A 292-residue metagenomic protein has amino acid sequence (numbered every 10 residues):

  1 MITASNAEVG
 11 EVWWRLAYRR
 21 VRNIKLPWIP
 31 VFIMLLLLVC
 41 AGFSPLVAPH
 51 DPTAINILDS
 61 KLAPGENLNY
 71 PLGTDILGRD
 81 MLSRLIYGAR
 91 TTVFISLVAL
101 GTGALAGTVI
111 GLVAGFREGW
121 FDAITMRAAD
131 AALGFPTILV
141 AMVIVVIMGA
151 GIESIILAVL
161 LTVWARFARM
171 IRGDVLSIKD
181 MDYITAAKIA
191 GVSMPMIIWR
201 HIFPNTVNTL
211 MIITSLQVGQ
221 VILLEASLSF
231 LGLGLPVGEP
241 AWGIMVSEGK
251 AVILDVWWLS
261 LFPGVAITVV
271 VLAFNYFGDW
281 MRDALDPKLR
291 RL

Functional and structural regions predicted by a protein language model:
M1-T108, L112-V113, W120, I138 (+5 more regions): Gly/Trp-centered helix-boundary motif
R20-V21, L85-G88, T92, V113 (+11 more regions): Amphipathic alpha-helical segments that mediate coupling or scaffolding at interfaces
P30-V31, L139, I155-V159, T185 (+2 more regions): Hydrophobic/aromatic positions within or immediately flanking transmembrane alpha-helices of multi-pass small-molecule
P71, D75, M81, L105-G107 (+3 more regions): Generic hydrophobic transmembrane alpha-helix motif, especially the helices
R79-F94, V98, E118-M126, L176-D180 (+1 more regions): Amphipathic cytosolic juxtamembrane alpha-helices at the membrane-cytosol interface of multi-pass membrane transporters
R90, G101, A132, P136 (+10 more regions): Residue-level hotspots within pore-lining transmembrane alpha-helices of multi-pass secondary transporters
L133, I144-M148, V159, D174-V175 (+3 more regions): Glycine-rich helix-loop "coupling/hinge" segments at transmembrane-helix boundaries in multipass transporters
M170, N205, T209, I213 (+2 more regions): Conserved polar catalytic motif of the HATPase_c/GHKL fold
